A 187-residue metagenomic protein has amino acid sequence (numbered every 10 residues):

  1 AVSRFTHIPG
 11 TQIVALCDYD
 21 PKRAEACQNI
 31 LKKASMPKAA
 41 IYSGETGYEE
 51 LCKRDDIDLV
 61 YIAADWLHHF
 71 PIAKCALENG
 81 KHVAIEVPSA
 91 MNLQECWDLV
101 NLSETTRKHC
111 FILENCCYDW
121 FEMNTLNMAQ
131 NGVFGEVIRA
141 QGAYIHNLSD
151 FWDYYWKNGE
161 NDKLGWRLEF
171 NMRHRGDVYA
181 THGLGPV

Functional and structural regions predicted by a protein language model:
A1-A34: N-terminal Rossmann-like dinucleotide-binding module
F5-I8, R54, D119, N131: Acidic-histidine catalytic/liganding microenvironments
A15, L59, R139: Short, Asp-centered acidic motifs that coordinate Mg2+ and/or phosphate in catalytic or ligand-binding sites
Q28-K32, S103, A129: Conserved hydrophobic residues forming the short capping helix/wall of the S-adenosyl-L-methionine
K33-I41, T105-H109: A short helix-to-beta-strand connector/capping loop
A39-L59: A structured beta-alpha segment of the ubiquitous adenosine-cofactor-binding alpha/beta core
L59, D65-W66, F70-Y118, G132: Beta-strand-loop-alpha-helix segment that lines the small-molecule cofactor/substrate pocket of alpha/beta enzymes
T106-F111, C116-V187: Predominantly a Rossmann-like dinucleotide-binding segment in NAD(P)-dependent oxidoreductases
